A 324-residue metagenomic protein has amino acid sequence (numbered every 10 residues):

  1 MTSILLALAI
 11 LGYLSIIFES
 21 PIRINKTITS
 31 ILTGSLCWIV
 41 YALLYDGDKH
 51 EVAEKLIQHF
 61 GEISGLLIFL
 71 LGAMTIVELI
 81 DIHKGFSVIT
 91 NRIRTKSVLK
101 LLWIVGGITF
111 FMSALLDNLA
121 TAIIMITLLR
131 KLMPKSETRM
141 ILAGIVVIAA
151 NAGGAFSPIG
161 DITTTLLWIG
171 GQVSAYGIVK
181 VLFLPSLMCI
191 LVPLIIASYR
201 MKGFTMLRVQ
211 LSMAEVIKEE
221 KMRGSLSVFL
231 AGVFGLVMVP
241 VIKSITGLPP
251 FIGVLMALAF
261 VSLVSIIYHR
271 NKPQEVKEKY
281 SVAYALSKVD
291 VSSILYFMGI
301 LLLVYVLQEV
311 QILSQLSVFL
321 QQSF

Functional and structural regions predicted by a protein language model:
M1, P21-T27, E51-S64, A175-L184 (+4 more regions): Interfacial loop-to-helix junctions that mark the boundaries of transmembrane helices in multi-pass membrane
M1-L8, G61-G72, S113-A122, N151 (+2 more regions): Structural signature of hydrophobic alpha-helical transmembrane segments
S3-Y13, R23-D46, I63-T75, S225-G235 (+2 more regions): Hydrophobic mid-bilayer segments of alpha-helices in multi-pass membrane transport proteins, especially secondary
I4-L6, S136, M140, F156-S157 (+3 more regions): Juxtamembrane and boundary regions of transmembrane helices in multi-pass small-molecule transporters and channels
Y13-R23, T75-N91, R130-M133, I196-R200 (+1 more regions): C-terminal ends of transmembrane helices
H50-T138, S292-F324: Membrane-embedded alpha-helical segments and adjacent helix-loop junctions characteristic of multi-pass solute
H83, R92, V105, G235 (+2 more regions): Transmembrane helical segments that form the transport core of multi-pass membrane transport proteins
S113-I123, M140-G171, P193-L194, S198: Alpha-helical transmembrane segments and, especially, the helix-loop junctions at the ends of these helices
